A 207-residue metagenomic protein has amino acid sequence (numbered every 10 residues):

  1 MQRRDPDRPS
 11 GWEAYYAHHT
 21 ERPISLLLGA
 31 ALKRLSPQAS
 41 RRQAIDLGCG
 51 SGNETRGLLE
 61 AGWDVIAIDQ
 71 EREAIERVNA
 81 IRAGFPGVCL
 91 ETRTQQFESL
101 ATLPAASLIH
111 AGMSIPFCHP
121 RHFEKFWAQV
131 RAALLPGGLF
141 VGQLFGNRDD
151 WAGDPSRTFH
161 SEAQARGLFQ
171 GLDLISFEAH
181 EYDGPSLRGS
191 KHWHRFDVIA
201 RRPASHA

Functional and structural regions predicted by a protein language model:
M1-Q43, G50-A101, R121-K125, L139-A207: Class I (Rossmann-like) S-adenosyl-L-methionine-dependent methyltransferase catalytic domain, capturing the SAM-binding
H110: A conserved beta-strand element that flanks and buttresses the S-adenosyl-L-methionine
M113-S114: Short catalytic micro-motifs in class I SAM-dependent methyltransferases
F117: ABC ATPase nucleotide-binding domain "signature" loop
E124-P136: A short glycine-rich, Lys/Arg-flanked "PGG" loop and its adjoining helix->strand segment in the class I
